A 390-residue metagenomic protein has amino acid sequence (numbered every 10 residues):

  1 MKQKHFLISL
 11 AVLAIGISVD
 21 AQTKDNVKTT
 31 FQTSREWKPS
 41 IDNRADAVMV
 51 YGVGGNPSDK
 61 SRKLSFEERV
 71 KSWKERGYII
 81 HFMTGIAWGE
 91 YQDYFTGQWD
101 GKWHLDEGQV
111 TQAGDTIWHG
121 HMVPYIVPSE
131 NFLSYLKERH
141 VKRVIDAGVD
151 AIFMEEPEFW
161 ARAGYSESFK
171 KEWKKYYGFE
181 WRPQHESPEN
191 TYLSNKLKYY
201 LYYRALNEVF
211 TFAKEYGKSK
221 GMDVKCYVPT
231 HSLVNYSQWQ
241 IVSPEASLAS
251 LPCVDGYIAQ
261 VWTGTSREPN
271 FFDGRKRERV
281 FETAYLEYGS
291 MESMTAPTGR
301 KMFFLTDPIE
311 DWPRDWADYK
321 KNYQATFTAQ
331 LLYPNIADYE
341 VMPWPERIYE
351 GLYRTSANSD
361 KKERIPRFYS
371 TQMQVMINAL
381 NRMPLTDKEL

Functional and structural regions predicted by a protein language model:
M1-T23: Bacterial Sec-dependent N-terminal signal peptides
D25-T33, H81-G85, F153-P157, Y192-I241 (+2 more regions): Aromatic-lined carbohydrate-recognition surfaces of secreted/lumenal glycan-active proteins
N26-E68, S72, R76, K142-I152 (+2 more regions): Catalytic domains of carbohydrate-active enzymes, especially glycoside hydrolases
I41-D46, Y51-G52, C226-L390: Hydrophobic targeting/anchoring helices
V48-S61, I117-Y135, S187-A205, T230-S232 (+2 more regions): The substrate-binding groove and active-site-proximal loops of carbohydrate-active enzymes, especially glycoside
S65-H119, A151-A161, A213, G217-V228: Glycine-rich, aromatic-flanked loop segments that form ligand/cofactor-binding clefts across common enzyme folds
F82, I86-A147, W181-Y199, N207: Active-site-adjacent "subsite" loops/lids of carbohydrate-active enzymes
P124-F159, T371, V375-M383: An active-site-proximal structural segment forming one wall of the substrate-binding cleft that immediately precedes
